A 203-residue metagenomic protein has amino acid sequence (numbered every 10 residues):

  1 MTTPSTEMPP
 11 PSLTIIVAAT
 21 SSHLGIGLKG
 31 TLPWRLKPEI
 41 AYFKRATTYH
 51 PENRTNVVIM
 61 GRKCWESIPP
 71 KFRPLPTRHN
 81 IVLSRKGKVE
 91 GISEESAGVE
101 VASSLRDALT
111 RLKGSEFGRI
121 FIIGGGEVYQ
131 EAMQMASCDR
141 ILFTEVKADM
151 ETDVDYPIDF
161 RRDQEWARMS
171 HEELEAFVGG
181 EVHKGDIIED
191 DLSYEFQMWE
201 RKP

Functional and structural regions predicted by a protein language model:
T2-P203: Enzymes that bind and transform nitrogen-containing heteroaromatic metabolites
